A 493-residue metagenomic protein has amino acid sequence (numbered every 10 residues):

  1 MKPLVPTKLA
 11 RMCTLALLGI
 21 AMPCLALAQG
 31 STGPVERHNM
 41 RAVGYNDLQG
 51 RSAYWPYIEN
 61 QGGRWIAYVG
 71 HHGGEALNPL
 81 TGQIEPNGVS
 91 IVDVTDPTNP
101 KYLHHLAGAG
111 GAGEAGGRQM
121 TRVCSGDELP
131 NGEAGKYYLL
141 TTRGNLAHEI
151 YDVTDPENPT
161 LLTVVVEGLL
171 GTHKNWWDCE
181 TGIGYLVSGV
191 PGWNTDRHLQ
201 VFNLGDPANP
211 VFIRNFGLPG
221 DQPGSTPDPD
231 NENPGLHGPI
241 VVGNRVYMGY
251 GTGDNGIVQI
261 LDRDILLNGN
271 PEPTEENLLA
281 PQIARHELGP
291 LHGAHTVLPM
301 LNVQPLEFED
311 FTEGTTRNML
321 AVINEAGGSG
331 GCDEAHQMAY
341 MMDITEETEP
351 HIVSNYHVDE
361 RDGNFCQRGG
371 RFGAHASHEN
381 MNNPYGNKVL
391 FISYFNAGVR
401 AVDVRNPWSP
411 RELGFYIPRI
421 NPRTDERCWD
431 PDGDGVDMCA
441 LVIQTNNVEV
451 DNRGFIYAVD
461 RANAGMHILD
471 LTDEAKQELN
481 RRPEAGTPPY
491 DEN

Functional and structural regions predicted by a protein language model:
M1-A10: N-terminal secretory signal peptides that target proteins for export/translocation
K2, M22, C428-W429: Low-complexity, glycine/alanine-rich, low-charge segments that are largely flexible
R11-C24: Bacterial N-terminal signal peptides
L27-N493: Feature marking well-ordered beta-strand scaffolds used for ligand recognition
